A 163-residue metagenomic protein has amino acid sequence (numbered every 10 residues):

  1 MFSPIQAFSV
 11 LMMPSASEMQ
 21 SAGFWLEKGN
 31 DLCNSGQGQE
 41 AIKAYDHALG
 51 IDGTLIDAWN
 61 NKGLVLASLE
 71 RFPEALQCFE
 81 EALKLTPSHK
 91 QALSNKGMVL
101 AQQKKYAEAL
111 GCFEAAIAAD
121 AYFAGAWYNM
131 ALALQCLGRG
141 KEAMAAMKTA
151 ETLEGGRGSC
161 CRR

Functional and structural regions predicted by a protein language model:
F2-A22, L132, C136-R163: Terminal, low-structured helical/coil segments at or just beyond the last alpha-helical repeat
I5, N34-H47, S68-E81, S88 (+2 more regions): Structural signature of tandem alpha-helical TPR/SEL1-like repeats, specifically the intra-repeat loop/turn
E18-I51, D57, S68: Alpha-helical segment of the N-proximal tetratricopeptide repeat
A22-G23, I56-D57, K90-Q91, A124-G125 (+1 more regions): Helix-start (N-cap) detector for alpha-helical repeat units in TPR-like alpha-solenoids, especially tetratricopeptide
